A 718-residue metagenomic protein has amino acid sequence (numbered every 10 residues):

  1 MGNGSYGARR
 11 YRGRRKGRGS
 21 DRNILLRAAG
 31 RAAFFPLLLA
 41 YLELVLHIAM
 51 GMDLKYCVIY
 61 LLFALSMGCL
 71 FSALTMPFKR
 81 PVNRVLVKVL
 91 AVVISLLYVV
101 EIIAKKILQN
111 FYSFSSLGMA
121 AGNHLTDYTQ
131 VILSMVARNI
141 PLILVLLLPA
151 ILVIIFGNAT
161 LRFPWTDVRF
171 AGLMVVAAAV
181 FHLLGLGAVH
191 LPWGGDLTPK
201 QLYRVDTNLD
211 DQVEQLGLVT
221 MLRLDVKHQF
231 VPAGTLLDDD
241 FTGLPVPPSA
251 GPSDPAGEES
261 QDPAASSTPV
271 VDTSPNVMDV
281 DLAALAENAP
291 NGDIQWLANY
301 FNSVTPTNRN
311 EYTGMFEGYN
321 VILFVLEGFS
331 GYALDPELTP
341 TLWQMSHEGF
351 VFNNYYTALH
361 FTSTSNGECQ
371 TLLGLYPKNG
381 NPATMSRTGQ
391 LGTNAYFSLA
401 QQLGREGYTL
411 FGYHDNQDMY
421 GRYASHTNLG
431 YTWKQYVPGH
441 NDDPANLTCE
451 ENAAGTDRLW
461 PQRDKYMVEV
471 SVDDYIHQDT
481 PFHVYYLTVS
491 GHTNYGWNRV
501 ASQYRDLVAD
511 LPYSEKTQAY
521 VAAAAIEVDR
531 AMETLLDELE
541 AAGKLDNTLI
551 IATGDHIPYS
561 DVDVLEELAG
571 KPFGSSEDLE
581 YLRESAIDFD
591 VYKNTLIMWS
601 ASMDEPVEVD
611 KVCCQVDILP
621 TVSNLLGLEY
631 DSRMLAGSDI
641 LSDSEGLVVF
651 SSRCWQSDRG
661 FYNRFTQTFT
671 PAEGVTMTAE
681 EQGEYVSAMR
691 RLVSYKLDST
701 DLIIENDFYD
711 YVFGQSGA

Functional and structural regions predicted by a protein language model:
M1, G243-F301, C449-E451, A718: Intrinsically disordered, low-complexity repeat and linker tracts
M1-G30, I704, Y709-A718: Short, Lys/Arg-enriched, disordered terminal segments
G4-R9, R15, G19, A159 (+7 more regions): Compositionally biased, intrinsically disordered low-complexity regions
G7, R12, K16, D21 (+4 more regions): Short, motif-level signal for alpha-helix interfacial/capping segments enriched in acidic residues and aromatics/proline
R10-V277: Transmembrane and membrane-interface helices of multi-pass, inner-membrane envelope-modifying transferases
A29, N123, D127, L209 (+7 more regions): Short, well-ordered helical secondary-structure segments
Y56, F78, V82-V85, V89 (+13 more regions): Generic, low-specificity signal for short hydrophobic/alpha-helical stretches with a mild N-terminal bias, encompassing
E287-A718: Solvent-exposed soluble domains appended to multi-pass membrane proteins
